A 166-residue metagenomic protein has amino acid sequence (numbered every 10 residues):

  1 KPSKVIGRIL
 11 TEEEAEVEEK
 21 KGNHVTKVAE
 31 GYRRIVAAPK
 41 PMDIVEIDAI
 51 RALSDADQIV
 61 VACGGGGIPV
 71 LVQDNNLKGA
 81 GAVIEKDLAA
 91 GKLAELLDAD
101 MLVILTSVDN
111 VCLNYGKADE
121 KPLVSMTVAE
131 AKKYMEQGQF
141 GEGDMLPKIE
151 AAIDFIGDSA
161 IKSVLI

Functional and structural regions predicted by a protein language model:
P2-L165: Active-site phosphate/oxyanion-binding loops
